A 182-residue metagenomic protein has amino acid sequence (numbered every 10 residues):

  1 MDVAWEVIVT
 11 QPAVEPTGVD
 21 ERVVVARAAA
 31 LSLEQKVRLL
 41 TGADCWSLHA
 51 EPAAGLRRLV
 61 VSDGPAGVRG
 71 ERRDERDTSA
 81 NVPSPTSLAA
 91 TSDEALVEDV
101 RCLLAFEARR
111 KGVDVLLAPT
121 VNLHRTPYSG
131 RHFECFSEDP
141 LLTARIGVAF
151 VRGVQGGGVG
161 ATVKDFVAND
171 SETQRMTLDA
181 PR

Functional and structural regions predicted by a protein language model:
M1-R182: Glycoside hydrolase catalytic-domain context in secreted enzymes
